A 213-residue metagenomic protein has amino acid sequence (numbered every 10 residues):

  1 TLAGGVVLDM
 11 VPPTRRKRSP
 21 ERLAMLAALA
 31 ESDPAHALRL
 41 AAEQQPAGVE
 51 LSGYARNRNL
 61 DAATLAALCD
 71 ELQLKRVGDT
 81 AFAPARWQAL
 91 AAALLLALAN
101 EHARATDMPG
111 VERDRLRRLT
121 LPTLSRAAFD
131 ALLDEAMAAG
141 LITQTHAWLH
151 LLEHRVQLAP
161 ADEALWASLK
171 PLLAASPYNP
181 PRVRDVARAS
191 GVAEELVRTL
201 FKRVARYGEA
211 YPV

Functional and structural regions predicted by a protein language model:
T1-P212: C-terminal effector modules of nucleic-acid-centric enzymes and ribosome-associated factors
